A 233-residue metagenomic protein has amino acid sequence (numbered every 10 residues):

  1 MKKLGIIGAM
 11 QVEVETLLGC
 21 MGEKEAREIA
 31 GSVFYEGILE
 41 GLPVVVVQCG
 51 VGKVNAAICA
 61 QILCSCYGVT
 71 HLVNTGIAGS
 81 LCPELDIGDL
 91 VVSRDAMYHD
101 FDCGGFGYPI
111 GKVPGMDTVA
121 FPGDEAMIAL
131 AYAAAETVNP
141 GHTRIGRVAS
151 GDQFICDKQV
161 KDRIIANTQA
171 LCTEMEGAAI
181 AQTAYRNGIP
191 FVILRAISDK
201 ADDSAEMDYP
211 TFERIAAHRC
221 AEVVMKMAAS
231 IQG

Functional and structural regions predicted by a protein language model:
M1-Q61, Y67: N-terminal short beta-loop-beta anion/metal-coordinating cradle
C20, A126-G141, T183, R219-S230: Generic non-transmembrane alpha-helical segments
I62-C66, E84-L85, Q182-P190: Alpha-helix C-terminal capping segments
T70-H71: Structural motif
L81-T168: Mid-sequence, gly/pro-rich, charge-dense loop/helix-turn segments that line enzyme active sites
F154-K200, E206: A C-terminal functional module that forms or caps the active site or interfaces directly with catalytic machinery
A201-G233: His/Asp/Glu-rich mid-to-C-terminal helical/loop segments that flank catalytic regions of hydrolases
